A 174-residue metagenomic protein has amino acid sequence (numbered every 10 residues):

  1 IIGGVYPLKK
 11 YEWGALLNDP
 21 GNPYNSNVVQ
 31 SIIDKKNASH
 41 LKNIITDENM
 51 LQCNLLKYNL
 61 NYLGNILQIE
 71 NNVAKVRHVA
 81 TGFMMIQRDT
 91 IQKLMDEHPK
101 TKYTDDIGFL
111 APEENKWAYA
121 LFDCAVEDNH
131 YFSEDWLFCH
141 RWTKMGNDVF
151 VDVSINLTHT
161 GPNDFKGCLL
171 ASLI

Functional and structural regions predicted by a protein language model:
I1-D123: Conserved catalytic core of nucleotide-sugar-dependent glycosyltransferases
D89, K93-I174: C-terminal catalytic/acceptor-binding lobe
